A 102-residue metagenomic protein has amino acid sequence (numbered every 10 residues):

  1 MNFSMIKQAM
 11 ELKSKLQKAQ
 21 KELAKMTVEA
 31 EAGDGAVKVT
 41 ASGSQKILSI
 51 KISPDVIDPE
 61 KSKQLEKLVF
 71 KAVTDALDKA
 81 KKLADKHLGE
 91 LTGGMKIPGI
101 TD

Functional and structural regions predicted by a protein language model:
M1-E29, K79-D102: Long amphipathic alpha-helical segments used for membrane anchoring, targeting, substrate engagement, or oligomerization
S4, A36, L68: Active-site phosphate/pyrophosphate-handling residues
A9, Q45, V69: Residue-level signature of catalytic and energy-coupling elements of molecular machines, predominantly ATP/GTP-dependent
V28-K51: N-terminal intrinsically disordered, cationic/polar leader segments that include organellar targeting peptides
I50-S62: A short interface-forming secondary-structure element
L68, A72-A80: Stable alpha-helical structural segments in soluble proteins, enriched in small hydrophobic residues
